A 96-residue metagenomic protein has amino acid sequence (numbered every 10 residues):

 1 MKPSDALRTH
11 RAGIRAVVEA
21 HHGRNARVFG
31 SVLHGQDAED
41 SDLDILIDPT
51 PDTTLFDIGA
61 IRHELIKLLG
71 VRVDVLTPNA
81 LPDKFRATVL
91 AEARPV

Functional and structural regions predicted by a protein language model:
M1-N25, L33-E39, T50-V96: Catalytic core of pol beta-like nucleotidyltransferases
V28: Conserved histidines in hydrophobic membrane contexts and catalytic metal-binding motifs
S41-L43: Change "...and in nucleic-acid phosphodiester-cleaving endonucleases..." to "...and in nucleic-acid processing enzymes
L46-D48: Short hydrophobic/aromatic beta-strand micro-patches that form the beta-sheet surface supporting nucleotide- or nucleic
